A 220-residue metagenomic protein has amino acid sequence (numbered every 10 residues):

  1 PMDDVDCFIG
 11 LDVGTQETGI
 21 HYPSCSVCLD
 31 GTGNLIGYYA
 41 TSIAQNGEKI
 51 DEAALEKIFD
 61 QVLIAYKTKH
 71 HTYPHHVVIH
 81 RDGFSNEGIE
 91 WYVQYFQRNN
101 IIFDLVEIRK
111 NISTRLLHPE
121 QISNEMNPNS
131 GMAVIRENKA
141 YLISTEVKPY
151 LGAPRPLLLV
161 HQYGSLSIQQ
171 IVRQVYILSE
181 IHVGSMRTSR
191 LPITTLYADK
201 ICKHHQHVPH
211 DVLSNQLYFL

Functional and structural regions predicted by a protein language model:
P1-L220: Long, contiguous domain-sized segments
